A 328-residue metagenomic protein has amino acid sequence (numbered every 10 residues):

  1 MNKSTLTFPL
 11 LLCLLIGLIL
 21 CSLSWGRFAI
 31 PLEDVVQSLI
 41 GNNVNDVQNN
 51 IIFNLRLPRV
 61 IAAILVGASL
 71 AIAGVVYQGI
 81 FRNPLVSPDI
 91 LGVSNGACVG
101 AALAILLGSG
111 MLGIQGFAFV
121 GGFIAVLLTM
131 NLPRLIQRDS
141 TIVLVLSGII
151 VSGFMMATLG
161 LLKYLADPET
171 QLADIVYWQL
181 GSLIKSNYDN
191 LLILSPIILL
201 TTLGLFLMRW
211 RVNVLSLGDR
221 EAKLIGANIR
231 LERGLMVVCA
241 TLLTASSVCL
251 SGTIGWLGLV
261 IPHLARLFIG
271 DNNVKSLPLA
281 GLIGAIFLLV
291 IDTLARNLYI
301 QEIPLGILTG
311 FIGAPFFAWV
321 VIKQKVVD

Functional and structural regions predicted by a protein language model:
M1-D328: Alpha-helical transmembrane segments in inner-membrane proteins
